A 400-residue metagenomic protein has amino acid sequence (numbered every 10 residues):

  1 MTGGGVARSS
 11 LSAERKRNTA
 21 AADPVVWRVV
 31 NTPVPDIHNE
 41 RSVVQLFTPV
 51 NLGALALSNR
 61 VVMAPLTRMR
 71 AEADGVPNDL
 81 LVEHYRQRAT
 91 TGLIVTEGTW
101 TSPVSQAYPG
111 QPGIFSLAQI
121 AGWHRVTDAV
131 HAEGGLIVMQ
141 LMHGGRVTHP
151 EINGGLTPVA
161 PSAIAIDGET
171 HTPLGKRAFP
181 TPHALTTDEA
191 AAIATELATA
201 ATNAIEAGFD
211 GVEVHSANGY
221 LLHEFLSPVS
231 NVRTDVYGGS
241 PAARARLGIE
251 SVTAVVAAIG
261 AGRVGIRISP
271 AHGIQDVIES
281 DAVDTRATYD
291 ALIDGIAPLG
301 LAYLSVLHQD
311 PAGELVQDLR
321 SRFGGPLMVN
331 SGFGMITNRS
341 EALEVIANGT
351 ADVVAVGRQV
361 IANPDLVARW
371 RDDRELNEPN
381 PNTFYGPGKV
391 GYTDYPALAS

Functional and structural regions predicted by a protein language model:
M1, T19-A21: Short alpha-helix boundary/capping segments
G3-G5: Residue-identity detector for glycine
R8-R17, R28: Low-acidity, Ser/Thr- and Arg-rich intrinsically disordered low-complexity segments
R17-N18, D36: Generic short N-terminal amphipathic or hydrophobic helices
D23-S400: Flavin-dependent oxidoreductase catalytic cores
